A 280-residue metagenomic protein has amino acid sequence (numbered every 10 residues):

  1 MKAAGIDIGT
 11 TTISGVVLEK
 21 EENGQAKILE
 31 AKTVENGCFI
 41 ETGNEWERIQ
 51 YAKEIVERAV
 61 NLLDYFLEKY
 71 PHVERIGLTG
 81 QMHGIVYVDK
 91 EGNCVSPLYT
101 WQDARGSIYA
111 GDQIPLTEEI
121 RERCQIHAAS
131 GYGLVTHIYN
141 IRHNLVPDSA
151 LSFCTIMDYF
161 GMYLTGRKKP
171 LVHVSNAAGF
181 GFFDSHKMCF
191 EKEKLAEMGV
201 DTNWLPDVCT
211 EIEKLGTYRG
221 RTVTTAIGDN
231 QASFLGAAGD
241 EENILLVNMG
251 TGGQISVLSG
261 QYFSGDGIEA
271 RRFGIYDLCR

Functional and structural regions predicted by a protein language model:
M1-S96, E122, S149, P206-D207 (+1 more regions): N-terminal glycine/serine-rich phosphate-binding loop of ATP-dependent small-molecule kinases, especially carbohydrate
I8-T10, R121-N230: Gly/Ser/Thr-rich active-site cleft segment
I55, A59, G106, G133 (+1 more regions): Conserved donor sugar-nucleotide recognition element shared by glycan-biosynthetic enzymes
N61-K69, Y139-H143, A237: A generic secondary-structure signal
I76, D103, N140: Residue-level signal for inorganic ion chemistry
G80, Q102, I212: Residues that line or immediately flank small-molecule/substrate-binding pockets and catalytic motifs
I85-K90, C94-G111, A150, C154-F190 (+1 more regions): Glycine-rich phosphate-binding loop of actin/hexokinase-like ATP-binding domains
I114-I120: Conserved FAD-binding subdomain of flavin-dependent enzymes
